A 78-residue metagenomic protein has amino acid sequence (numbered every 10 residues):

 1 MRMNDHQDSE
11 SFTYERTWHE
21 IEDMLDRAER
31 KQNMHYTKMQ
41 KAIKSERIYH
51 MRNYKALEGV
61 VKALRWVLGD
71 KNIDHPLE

Functional and structural regions predicted by a protein language model:
R2-E29: Short, charge/polar-rich alpha-helical segments
M34-E78: Short, charge-rich amphipathic interface segments used for partner binding and complex assembly
